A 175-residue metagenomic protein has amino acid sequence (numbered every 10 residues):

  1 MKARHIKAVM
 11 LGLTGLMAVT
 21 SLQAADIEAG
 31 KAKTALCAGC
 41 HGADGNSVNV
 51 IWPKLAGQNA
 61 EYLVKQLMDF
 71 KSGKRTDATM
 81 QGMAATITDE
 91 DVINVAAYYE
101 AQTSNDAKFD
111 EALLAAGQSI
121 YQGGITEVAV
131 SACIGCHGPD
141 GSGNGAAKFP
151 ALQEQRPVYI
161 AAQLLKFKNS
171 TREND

Functional and structural regions predicted by a protein language model:
K2-M10: Bacterial N-terminal signal peptides that target proteins for export
M10-A18: Bacterial N-terminal signal peptides
A18-T34, V48-I51, A101-E127: Electrostatic cytochrome c docking/interface patches
I27-S72: The feature marks the first
E28-A35, A60, V64-K65, Q122-I134 (+1 more regions): Sequence context surrounding c-type heme c attachment/ligation sites in exported
A29, Y62, D69, T79-G82 (+3 more regions): Extracytoplasmic/secreted proteins, especially bacterial periplasmic and envelope-associated proteins
C37-A43, V95, V130-G141: The canonical Cys-X-X-Cys-His
V48-A56, M68-A112, G145-A151, K168-D175: Axial heme c-ligation environment in periplasmic c-type cytochrome domains
